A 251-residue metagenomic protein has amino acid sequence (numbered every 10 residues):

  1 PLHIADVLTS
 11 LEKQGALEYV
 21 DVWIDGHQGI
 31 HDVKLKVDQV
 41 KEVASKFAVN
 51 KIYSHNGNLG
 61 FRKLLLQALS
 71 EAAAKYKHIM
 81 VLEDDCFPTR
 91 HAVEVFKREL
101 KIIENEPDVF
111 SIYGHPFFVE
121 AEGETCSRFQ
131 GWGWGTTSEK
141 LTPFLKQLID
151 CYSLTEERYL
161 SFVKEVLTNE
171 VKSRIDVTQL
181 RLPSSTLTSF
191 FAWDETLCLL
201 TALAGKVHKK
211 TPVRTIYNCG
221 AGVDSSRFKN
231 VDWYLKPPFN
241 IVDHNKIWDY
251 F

Functional and structural regions predicted by a protein language model:
P1-L82, C86-F251: Peripheral/terminal regions associated with large enzymatic or DNA-binding modules
